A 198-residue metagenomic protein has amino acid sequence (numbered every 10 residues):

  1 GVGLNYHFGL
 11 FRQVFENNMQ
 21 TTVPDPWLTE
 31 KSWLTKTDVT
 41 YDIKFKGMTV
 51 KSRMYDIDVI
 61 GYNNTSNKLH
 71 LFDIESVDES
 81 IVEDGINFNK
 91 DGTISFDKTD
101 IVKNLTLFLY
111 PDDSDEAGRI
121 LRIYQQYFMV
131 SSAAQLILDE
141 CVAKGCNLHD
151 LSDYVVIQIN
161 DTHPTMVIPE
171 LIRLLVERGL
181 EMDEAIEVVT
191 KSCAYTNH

Functional and structural regions predicted by a protein language model:
G1-H198: A conserved ligand/cofactor-binding region detector
